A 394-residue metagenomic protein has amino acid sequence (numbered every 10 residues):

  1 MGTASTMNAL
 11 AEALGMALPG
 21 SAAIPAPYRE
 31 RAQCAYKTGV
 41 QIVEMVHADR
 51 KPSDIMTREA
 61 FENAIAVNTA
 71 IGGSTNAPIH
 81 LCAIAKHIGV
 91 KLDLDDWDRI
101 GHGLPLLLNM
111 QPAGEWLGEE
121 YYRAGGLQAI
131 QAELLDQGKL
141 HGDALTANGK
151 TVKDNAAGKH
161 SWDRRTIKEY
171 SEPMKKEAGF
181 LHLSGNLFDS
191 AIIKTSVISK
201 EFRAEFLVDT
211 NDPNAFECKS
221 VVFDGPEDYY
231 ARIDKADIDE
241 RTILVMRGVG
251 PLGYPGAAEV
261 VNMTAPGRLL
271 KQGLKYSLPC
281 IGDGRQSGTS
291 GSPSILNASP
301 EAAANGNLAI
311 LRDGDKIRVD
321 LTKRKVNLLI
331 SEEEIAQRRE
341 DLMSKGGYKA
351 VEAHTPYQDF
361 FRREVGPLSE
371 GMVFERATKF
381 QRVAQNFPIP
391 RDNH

Functional and structural regions predicted by a protein language model:
M1-H394: Catalytic or ion-coupling anion/metal-binding cores of large enzyme and transporter domains
